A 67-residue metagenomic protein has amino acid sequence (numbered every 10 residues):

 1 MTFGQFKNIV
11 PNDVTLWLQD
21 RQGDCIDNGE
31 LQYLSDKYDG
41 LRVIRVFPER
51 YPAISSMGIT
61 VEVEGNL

Functional and structural regions predicted by a protein language model:
M1-F3: Short, structural beta-strand-to-alpha-helix junction motif
V10-D13: Short proline/glycine-enriched turn/loop motifs at strand-loop junctions of beta-rich domains
Q19-L67: Detector for the mature cores of small, proteolytically processed and post-translationally modified peptide effectors
